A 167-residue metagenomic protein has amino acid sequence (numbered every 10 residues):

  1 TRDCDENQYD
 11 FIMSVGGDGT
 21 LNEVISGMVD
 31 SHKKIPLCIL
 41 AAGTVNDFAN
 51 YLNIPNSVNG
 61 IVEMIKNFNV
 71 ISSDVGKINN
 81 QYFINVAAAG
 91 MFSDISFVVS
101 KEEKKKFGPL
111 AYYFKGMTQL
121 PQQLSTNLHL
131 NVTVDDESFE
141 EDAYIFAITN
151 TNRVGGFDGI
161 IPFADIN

Functional and structural regions predicted by a protein language model:
T1-V15, N22, S26-G27, S31 (+1 more regions): ATP/NTP phosphate-donor binding region
D3-D5, V29-D30, S100-K101, P162-D165: Short, solvent-exposed amphipathic alpha-helical segments in soluble enzyme and RNA/protein-processing domains
G16-G17, A88: Helix N-cap/beta->alpha junction signal
D18, F146: Short conserved active-site loop signatures built around small residues
E23-I25, A49-N50, F157-D158: Short glycine-/acidic-enriched loop or helix-start segments at secondary-structure transitions that form or flank
D30-I145: Catalytic core of DAGKc-family lipid kinases
A88, F92, A147-F163: Glycine-rich phosphate/pyrophosphate-binding beta-alpha loops
E103-A111, R153-G155, P162-N167: Gly/Ser/Thr-rich active-site loops/lids in small-molecule metabolic enzymes that frequently grip phosphoryl groups
